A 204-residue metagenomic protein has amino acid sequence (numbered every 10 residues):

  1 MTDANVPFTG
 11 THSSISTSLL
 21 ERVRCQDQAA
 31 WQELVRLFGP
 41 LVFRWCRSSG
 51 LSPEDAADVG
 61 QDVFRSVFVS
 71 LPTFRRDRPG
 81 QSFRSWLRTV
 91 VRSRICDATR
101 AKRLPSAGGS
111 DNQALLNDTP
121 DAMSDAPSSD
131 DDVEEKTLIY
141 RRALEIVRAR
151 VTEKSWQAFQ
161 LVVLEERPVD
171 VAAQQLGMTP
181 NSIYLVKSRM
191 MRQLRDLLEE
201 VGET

Functional and structural regions predicted by a protein language model:
D3-A4, R24-Q32, F43-D62, A149-E153 (+1 more regions): Short, charged helix-capping/linker segments at alpha-helix termini
T9-T17, P105-D132, L144: Internal acidic/polar
E21-C25, S48-L51, D62-Q81, A101-R103: Sigma70-family region 2
C25, M123-Q157: Amphipathic alpha-helical segment used for protein-protein interaction
V35, I146-V171: Short amphipathic alpha helix immediately N-terminal
P72-T89, P180, L185: Short, aromatic/basic-enriched loop-to-helix "N-cap" motif that marks the start of an alpha-helix at regulatory
T73-R75, T89-S110: Arg/Lys-rich amphipathic alpha helix in sigma70-family domain 2
C96, L144, P168-E200: DNA-recognition helix of helix-turn-helix
